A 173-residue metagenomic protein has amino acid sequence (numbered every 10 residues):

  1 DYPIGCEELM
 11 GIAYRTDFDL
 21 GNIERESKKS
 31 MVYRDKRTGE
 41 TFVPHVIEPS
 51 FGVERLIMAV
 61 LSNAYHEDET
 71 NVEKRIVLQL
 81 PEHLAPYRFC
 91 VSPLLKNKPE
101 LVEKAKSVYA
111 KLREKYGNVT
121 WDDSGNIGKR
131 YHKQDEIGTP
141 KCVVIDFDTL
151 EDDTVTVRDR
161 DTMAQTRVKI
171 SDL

Functional and structural regions predicted by a protein language model:
D1-L173: NTP/phosphate- and nucleic-acid-binding module
